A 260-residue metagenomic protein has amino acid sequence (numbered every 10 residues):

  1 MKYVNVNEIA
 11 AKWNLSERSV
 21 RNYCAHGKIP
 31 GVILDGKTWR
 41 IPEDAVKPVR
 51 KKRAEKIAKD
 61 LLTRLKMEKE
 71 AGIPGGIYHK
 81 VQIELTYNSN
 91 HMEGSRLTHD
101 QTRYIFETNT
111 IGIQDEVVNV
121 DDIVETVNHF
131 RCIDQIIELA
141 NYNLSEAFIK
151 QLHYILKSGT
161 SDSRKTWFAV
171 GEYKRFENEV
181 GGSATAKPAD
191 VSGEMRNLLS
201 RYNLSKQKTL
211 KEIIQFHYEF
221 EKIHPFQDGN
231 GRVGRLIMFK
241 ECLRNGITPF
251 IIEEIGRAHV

Functional and structural regions predicted by a protein language model:
M1-W13, E17-N22, H26-I29, L34-H259: FIC/Doc superfamily catalytic core
